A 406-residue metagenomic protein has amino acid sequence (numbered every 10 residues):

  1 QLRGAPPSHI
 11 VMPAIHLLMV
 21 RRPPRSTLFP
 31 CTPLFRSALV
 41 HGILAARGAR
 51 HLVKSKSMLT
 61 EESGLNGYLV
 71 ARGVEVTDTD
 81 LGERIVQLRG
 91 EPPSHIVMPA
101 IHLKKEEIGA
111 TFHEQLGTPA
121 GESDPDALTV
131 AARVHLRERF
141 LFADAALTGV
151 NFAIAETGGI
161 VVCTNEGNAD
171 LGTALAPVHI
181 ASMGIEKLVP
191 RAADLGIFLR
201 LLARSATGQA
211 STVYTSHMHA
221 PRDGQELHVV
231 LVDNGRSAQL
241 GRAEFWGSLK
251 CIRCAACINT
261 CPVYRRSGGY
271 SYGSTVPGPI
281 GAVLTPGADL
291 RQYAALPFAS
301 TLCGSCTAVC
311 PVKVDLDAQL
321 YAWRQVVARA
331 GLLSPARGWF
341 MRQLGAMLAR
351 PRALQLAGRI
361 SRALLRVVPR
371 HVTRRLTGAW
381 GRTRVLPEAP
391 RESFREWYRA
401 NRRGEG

Functional and structural regions predicted by a protein language model:
Q1, L28, F35, H41-H51 (+5 more regions): Iron-sulfur (Fe-S) cluster-binding modules
Q1, L28-P30, F35-E244: The feature marks the mature, well-folded catalytic cores of soluble enzymes
A5-I15: Compositionally biased, low-complexity intrinsically disordered regions
I15-P23, T27-L34: Short, small-residue-biased leader/transition segments that mark boundaries at the very start of proteins
H16, R200-A203, T207, P262 (+2 more regions): Hydrophobic/aromatic-lined pockets within catalytic cores
R222-S248, I258-N259, V263-R374: Ferredoxin-type iron-sulfur electron-transfer modules in oxidoreductases and energy-metabolism complexes
